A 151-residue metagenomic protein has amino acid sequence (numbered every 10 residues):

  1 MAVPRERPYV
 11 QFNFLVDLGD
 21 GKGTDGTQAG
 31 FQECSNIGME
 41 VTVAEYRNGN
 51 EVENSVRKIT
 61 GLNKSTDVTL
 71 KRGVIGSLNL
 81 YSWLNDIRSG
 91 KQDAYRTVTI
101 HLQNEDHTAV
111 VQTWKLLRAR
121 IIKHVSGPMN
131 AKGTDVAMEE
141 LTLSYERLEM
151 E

Functional and structural regions predicted by a protein language model:
M1-E151: Glycine-rich, low-complexity intrinsically disordered segments
